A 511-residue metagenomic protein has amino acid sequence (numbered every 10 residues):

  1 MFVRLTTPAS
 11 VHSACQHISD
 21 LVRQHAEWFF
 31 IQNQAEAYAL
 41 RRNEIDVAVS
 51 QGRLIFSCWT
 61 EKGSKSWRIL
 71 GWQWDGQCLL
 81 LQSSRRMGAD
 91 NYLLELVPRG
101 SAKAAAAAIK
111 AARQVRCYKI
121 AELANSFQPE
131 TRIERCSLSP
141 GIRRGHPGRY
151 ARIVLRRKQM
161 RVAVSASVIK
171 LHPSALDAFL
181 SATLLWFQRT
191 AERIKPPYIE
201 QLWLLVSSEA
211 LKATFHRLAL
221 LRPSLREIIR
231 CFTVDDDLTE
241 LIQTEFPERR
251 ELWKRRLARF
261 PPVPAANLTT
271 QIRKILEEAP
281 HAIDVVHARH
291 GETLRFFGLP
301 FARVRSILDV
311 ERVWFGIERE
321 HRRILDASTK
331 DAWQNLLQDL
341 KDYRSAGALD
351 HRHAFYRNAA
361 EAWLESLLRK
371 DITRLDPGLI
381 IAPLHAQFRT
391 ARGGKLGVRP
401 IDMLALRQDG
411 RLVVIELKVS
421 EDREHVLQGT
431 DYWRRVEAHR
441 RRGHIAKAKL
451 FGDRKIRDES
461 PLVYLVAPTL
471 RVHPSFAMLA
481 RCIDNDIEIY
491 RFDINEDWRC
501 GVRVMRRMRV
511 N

Functional and structural regions predicted by a protein language model:
M1-N511: Charged, terminal alpha-helix-loop-beta segments that serve as non-catalytic nucleic-acid engagement and/or assembly
